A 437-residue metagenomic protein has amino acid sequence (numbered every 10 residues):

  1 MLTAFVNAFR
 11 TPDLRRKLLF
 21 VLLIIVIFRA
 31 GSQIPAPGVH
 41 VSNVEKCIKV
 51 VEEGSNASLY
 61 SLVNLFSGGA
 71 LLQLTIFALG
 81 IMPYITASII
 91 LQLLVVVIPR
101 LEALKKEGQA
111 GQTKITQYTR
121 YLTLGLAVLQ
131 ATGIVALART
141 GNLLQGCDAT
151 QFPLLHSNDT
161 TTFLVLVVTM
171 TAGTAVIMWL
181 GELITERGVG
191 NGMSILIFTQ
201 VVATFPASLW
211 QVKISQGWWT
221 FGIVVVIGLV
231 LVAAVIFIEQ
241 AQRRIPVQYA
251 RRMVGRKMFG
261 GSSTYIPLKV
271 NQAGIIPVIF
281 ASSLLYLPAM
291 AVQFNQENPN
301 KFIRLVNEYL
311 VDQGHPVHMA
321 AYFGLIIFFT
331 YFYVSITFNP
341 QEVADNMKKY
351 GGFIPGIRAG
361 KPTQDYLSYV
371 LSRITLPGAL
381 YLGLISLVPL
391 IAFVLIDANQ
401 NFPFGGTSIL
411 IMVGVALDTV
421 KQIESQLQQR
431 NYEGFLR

Functional and structural regions predicted by a protein language model:
M1-K105, Q109-R437: N-terminal cationic and glycine-rich segments that engage phosphates or anionic surfaces
